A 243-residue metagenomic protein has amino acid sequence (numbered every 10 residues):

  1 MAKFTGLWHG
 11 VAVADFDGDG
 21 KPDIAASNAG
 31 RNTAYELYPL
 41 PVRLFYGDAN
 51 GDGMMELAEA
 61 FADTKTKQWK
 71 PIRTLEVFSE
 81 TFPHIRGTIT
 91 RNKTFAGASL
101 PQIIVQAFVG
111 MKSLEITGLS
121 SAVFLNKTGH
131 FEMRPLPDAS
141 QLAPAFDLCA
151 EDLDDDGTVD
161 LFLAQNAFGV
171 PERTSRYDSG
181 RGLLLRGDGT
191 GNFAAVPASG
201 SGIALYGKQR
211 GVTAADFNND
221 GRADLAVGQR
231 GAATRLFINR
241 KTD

Functional and structural regions predicted by a protein language model:
M1-D243: Beta-propeller-forming repeat regions
